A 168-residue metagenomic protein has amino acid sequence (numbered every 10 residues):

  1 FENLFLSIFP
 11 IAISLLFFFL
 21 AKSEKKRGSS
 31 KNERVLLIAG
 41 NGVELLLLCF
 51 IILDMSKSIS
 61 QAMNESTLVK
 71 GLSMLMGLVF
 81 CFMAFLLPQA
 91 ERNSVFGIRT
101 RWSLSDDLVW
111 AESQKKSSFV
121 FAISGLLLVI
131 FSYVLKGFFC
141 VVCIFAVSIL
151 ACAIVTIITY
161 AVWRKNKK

Functional and structural regions predicted by a protein language model:
F1-I11, E65-M83, A146-V147: Alpha-helical transmembrane segments
L6, S14-F18, L36-L46, A111-I123: Select subsegments of transmembrane alpha-helices in polytopic membrane proteins, especially boundary-proximal
I11-K25, F82-I98, T159-K165: Membrane-water interface of transmembrane alpha-helices
L16-G28, L48-Q61, F131: Membrane-helix exit/interface motif
R27-G28, E91-S113: Cytosolic, membrane-interface loops and tails of multi-pass inner-membrane proteins
E33-L72: Long, highly hydrophobic alpha-helical transmembrane signal-anchor segments
F80, I123-F131: Hydrophobic, membrane-inserted alpha-helices
I130-F145: Extracellular/periplasmic helix-loop-helix junctions in multi-pass membrane proteins
